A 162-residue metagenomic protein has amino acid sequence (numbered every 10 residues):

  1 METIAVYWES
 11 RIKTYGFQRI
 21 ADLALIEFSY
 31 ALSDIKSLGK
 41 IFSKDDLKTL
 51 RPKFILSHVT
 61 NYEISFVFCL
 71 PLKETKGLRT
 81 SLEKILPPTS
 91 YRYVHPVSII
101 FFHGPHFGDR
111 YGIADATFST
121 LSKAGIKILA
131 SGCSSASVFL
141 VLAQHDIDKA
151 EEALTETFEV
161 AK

Functional and structural regions predicted by a protein language model:
M1-K162: A conserved regulatory-domain signal marking ACT and ACT-like small-molecule sensing domains and adjacent regulatory
